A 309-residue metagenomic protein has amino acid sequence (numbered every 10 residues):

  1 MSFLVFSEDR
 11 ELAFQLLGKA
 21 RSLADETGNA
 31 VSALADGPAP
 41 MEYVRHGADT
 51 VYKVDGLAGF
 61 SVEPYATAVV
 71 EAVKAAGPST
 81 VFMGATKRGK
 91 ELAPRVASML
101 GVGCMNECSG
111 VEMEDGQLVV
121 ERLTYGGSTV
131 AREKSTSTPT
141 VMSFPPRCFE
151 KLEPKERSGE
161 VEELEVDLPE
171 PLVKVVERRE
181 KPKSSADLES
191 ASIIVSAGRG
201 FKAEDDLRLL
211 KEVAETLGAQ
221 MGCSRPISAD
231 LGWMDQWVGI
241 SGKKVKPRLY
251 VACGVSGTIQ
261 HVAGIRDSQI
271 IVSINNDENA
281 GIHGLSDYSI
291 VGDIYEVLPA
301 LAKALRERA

Functional and structural regions predicted by a protein language model:
M1-A309: N-terminal glycine-rich FAD/FM-binding segment characteristic of electron-transfer flavoproteins
